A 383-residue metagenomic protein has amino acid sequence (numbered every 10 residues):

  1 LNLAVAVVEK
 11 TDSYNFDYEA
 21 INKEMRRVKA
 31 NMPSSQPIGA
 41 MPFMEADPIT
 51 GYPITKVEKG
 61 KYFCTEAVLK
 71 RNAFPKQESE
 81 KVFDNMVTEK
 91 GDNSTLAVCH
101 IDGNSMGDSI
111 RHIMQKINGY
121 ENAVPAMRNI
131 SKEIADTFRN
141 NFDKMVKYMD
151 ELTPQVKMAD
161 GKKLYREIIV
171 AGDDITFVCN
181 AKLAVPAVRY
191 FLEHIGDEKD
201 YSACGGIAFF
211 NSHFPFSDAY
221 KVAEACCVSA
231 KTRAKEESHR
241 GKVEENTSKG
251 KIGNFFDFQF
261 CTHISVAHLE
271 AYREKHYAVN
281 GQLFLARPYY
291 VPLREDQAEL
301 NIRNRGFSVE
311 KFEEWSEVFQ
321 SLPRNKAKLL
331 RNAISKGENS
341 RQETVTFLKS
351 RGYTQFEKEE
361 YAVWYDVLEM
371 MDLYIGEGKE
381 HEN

Functional and structural regions predicted by a protein language model:
L1-N383: Regulatory and interdomain segments flanking nucleotide-handling catalytic cores in signaling/defense enzymes
